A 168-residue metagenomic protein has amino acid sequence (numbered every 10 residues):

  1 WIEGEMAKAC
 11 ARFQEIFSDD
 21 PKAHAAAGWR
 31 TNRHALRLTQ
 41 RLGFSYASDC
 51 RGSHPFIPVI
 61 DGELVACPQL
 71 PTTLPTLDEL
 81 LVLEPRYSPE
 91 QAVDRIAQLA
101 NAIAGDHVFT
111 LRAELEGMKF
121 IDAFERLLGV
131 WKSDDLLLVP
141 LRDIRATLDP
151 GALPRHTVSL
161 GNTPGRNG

Functional and structural regions predicted by a protein language model:
W1, A23, A27, R112-K119: Conserved aromatic-histidine-acidic binding/catalytic patches
I2-A7, R86-V93, M118-I121: Non-membrane alpha-helical structural segments and their capping/turn regions in soluble enzymes
I2-M6, F17, G28: Short capping loops/turns at secondary-structure boundaries
E3-A11, L36, I96-A97, F124-G129: Generic structural signal for well-ordered alpha-helices, preferentially at hydrophobic/aromatic core positions
R12-D20, A102, D134: A structural motif corresponding to the C-terminal end of an alpha-helix and its immediate exit/capping segment
K22-A104, P150-N167: Active-site-adjacent pocket scaffolds in enzyme catalytic domains
Y46, A97, N101-G168: C-terminal domain-boundary segment and adjacent tail
